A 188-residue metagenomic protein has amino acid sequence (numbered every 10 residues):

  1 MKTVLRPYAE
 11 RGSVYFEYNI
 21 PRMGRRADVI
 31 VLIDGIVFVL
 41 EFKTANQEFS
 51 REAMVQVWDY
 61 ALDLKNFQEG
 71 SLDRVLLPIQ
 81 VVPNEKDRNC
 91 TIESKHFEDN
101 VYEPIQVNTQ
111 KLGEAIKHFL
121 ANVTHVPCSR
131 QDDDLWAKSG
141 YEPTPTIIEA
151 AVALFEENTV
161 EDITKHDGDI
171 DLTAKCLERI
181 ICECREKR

Functional and structural regions predicted by a protein language model:
M1-G140: Accessory nucleic-acid engagement/destabilization modules that flank
I116-R188: Pre-Walker A segment
